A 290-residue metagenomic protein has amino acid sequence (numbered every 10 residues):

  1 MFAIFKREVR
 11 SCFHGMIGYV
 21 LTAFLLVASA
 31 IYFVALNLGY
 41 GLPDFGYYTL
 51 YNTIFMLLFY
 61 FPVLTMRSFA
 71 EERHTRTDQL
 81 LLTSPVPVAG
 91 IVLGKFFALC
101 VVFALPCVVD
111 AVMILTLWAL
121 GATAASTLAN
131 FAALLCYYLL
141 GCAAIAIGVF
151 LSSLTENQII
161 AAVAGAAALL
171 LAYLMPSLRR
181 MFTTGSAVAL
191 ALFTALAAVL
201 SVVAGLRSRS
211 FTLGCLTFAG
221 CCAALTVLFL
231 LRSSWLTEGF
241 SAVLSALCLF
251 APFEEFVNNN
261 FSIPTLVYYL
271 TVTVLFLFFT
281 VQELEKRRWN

Functional and structural regions predicted by a protein language model:
M1-E71, V112, A204-S208, L213 (+3 more regions): Hydrophobic alpha-helical transmembrane segments
F13, P85, L154-T155, N260: Helix-loop interface residues and adjacent transmembrane-helix termini in multi-pass membrane transporters, primarily
Y19, A89, Q158-I159, P264: Residues that define the loop-to-transmembrane-helix transition and helix capping in multi-pass membrane transporters
L25-S29, A98-L99, A166-L170, C222 (+1 more regions): Residue-level recognition of pore/gate-forming positions within transmembrane alpha-helices of multi-pass
S29-L36, Y40-M56, A98-G165, Y173-M181: Secretory targeting signals
Y51-I54, A133-L140, S186-L196, G214-F218 (+1 more regions): Alpha-helical transmembrane segments of polytopic membrane proteins
S68-A98: Helix-loop-helix units of permease transmembrane domains in multi-pass membrane transporters, especially ABC
Q158-F256: Transmembrane helix segments
